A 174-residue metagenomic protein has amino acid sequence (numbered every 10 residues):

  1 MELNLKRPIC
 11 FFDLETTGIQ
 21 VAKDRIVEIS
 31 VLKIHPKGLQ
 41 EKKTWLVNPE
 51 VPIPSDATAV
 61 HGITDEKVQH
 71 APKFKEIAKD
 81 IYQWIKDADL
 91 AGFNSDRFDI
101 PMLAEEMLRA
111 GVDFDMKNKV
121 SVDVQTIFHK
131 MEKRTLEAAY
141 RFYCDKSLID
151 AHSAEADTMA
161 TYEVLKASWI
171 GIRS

Functional and structural regions predicted by a protein language model:
M1-N118, K133-H152: Conserved non-catalytic scaffold segment of RNase H-like nuclease domains
M1-N4, V164-S174: Acidic two-metal-ion nuclease catalytic site recognized across multiple nuclease folds, prominently DnaQ/RNase D-T
F12, V122, A156: Active-site flanking residues adjacent to catalytic metal/cofactor-binding acidic residues
T16-G18, T126, A160: Short, glycine/acidic-enriched loop or turn micro-motifs at the edges of active sites
M116-F128: A short, structured active-site edge motif that brings together acidic residues
A151-A154, S174: Short, charged, surface-exposed loops that flank catalytic or proteolytic processing sites
S153-A167: Acidic, divalent-metal-coordinating active-site segment for phosphoryl/phosphodiester hydrolysis, typified by short
